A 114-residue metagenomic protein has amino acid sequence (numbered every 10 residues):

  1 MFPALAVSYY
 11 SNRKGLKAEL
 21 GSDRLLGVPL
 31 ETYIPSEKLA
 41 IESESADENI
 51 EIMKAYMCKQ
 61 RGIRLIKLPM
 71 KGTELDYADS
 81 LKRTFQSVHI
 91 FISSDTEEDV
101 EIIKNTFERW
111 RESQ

Functional and structural regions predicted by a protein language model:
M1-Q114: Nucleic-acid endo/exonuclease domains
